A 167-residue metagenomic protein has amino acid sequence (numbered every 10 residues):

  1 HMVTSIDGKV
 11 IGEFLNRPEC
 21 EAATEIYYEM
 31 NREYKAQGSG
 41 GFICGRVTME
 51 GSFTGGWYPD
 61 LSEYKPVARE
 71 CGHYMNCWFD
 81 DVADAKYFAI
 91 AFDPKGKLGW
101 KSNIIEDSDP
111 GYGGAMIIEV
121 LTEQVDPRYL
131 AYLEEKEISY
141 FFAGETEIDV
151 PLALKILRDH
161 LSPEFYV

Functional and structural regions predicted by a protein language model:
M2-I6, G12-I156: Active-site ligand-binding patch in enzyme domains
L157-V167: A contiguous pocket-lining binding segment that forms or flanks enzyme active sites
